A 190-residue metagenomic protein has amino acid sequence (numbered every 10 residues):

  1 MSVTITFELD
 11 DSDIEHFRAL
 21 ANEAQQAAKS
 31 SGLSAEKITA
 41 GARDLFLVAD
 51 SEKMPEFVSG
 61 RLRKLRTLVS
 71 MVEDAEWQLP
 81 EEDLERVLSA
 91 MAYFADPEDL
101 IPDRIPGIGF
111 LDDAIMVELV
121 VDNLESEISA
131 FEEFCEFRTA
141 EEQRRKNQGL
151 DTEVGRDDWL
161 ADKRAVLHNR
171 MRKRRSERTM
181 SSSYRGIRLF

Functional and structural regions predicted by a protein language model:
M1-E85, D122-F190: Terminal, membrane-proximal amphipathic helices and intrinsically disordered targeting/regulatory segments
E85, A90-V117: Membrane-inserting effector segments that mediate pore formation, membrane fusion, or transient membrane insertion
